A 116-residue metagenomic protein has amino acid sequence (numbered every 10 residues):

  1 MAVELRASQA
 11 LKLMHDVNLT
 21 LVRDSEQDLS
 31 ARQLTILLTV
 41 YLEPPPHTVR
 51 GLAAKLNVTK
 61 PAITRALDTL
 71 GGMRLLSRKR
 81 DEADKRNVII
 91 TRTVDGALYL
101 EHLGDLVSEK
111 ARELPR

Functional and structural regions predicted by a protein language model:
M1-Q27: N-terminal leader segment of winged-helix/HTH proteins
A2, R6, V94, P115-R116: Intrinsically disordered, low-complexity regulatory regions of eukaryotic nuclear gene-regulatory proteins
L19-V58: N-terminal helix-turn-helix DNA-binding core of bacterial DNA-binding proteins
L21, E101-R116: Amphipathic alpha-helical dimerization/coiled-coil segments that flank or bridge DNA-binding/regulatory modules
P46-V88: Canonical helix-turn-helix DNA-binding module
A83-E101: Basic, amphipathic "hinge/linker" alpha-helix immediately C-terminal to the N-terminal HTH DNA-binding motif
